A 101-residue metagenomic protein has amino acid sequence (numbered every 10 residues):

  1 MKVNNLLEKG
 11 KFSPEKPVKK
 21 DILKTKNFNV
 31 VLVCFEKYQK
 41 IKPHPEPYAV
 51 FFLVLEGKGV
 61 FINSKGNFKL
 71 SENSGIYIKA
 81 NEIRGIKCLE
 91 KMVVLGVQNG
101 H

Functional and structural regions predicted by a protein language model:
M1-N27, I62: A short, N-terminal "cap"/entry segment at the start of jelly-roll beta-barrel domains of the cupin/DSBH fold
N27-F28, K37-Q39, E56-K58, G100-H101: Short, charged/polar surface micro-motifs in flexible loops or helix N-caps
V31-E46: Conserved short histidine dyad/triad with adjacent acidic residue
Y48-V60, S64: Glycine- and acidic-residue-biased ligand/ion/polar-headgroup-sensing regions
L55-E56, E72, E90: A cytosolic small-molecule/anion-sensing beta-strand core signal
K65-A80: Short acidic-glycine-tyrosine-enriched beta hairpin
A80-H101: Ligand-binding loop in jelly-roll beta-barrel domains
